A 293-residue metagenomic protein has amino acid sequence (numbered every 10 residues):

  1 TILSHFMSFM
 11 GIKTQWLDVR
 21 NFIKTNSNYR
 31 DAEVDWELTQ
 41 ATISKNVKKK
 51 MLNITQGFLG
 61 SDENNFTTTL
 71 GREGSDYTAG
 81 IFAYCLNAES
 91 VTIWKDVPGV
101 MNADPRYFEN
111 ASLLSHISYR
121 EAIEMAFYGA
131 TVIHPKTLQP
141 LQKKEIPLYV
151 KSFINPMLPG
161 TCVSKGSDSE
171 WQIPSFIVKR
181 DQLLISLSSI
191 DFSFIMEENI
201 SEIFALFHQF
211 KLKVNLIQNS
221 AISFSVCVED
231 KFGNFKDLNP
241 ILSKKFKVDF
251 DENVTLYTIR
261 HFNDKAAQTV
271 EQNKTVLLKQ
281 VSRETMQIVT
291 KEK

Functional and structural regions predicted by a protein language model:
T1-I133, L138, K291: Nucleotide/pyrophosphate-binding catalytic subdomain
I12, I146, L212: Short phosphate-binding/catalytic loops that engage adenosine nucleotides
K24, S61-E63, V100-M101, P156-P159 (+2 more regions): Flexible loop/turn segments at secondary-structure boundaries
V47-D62, M125-Y149, S186-I200, D251-V270: Electropositive, surface-exposed helix/loop patches at the edges of structured domains that serve as adaptable
S90-W94, L148-V150, N215: Short hydrophobic alpha-helical runs that function as membrane-insertion/retention elements
H116-S164, E170-Q172, R180-Q182: A conserved active-site cap/scaffold subdomain adjacent to cofactor or substrate pockets
P159-K293: A conserved regulatory-domain signal marking ACT and ACT-like small-molecule sensing domains and adjacent regulatory
